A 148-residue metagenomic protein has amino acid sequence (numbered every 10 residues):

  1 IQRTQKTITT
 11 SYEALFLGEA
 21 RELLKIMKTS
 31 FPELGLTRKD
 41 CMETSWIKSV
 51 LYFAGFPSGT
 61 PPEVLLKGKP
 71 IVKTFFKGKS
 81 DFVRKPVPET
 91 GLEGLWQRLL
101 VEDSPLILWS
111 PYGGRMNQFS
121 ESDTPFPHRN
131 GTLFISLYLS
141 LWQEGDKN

Functional and structural regions predicted by a protein language model:
I1-N148: Soluble FAD-dependent oxygen oxidases
